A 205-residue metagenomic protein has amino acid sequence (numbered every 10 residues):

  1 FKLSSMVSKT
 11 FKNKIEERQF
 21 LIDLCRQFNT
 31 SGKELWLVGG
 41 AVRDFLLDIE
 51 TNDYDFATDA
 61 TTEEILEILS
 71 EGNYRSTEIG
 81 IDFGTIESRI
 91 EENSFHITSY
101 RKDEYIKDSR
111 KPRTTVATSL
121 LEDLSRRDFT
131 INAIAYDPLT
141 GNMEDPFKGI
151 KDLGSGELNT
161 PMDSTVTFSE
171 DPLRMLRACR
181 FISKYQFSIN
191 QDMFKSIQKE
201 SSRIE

Functional and structural regions predicted by a protein language model:
K2-E205: Catalytic cores of the polymerase beta-like nucleotidyltransferase superfamily and closely associated nucleotide
